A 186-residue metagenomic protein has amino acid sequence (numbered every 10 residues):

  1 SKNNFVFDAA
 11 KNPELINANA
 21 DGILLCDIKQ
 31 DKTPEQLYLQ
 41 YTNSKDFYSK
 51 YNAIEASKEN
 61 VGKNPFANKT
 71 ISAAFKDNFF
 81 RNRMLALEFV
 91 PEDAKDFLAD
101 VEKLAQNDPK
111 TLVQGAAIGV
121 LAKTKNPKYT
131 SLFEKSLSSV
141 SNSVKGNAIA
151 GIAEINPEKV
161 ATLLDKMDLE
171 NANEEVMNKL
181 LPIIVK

Functional and structural regions predicted by a protein language model:
S1-D96, P109-K110, Q114, K145: Non-catalytic accessory/interaction domains
S1-F7, K11, N52-A56, A161-L169 (+2 more regions): Short intrinsically disordered, low-complexity coil segments enriched in acidic
Q30-Q40, G62-F75, A94-Q106, N126-S138 (+2 more regions): Amphipathic alpha-helical scaffolding segments comprising HEAT/armadillo-like alpha-solenoid repeats
N52, T70, L85, D100 (+5 more regions): Alpha-solenoid helical repeat scaffolds
A56, F89, V120, G151-E154 (+2 more regions): Core register positions within helices of long alpha-helical scaffolds
K110-G115, G119, K123, S141-S143 (+3 more regions): C-terminal structured domain segments across diverse proteins
